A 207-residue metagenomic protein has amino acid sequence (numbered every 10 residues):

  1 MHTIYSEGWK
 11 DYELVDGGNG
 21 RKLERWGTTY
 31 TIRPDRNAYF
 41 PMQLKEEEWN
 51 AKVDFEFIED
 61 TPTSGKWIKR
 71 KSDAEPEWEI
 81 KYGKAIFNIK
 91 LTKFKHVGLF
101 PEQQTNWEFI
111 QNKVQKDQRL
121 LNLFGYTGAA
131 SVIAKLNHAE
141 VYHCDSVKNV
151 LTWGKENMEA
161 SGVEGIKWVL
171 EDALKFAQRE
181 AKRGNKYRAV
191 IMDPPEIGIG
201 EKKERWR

Functional and structural regions predicted by a protein language model:
K10-E24, T31-P101, E108: Non-catalytic substrate-recognition/targeting regions of SAM-dependent transferases
P101-D117: Conserved alpha-helix/loop element of class I SAM-dependent methyltransferases that forms part of the SAM/SAH-binding
K116-Y126: Conserved class I S-adenosyl-L-methionine
R119, A139-E140: Residues at the starts of beta-strands that form the adenosine-phosphate
T127-A139: Conserved SAM-binding loop of SAM-dependent methyltransferases across substrates and taxa, primarily the Class I
E140-S146: Conserved SAM-binding motif I beta-strand of class I
S146-I191: S-adenosyl-L-methionine
E204-R207: Glycine-rich S-adenosyl-L-methionine
